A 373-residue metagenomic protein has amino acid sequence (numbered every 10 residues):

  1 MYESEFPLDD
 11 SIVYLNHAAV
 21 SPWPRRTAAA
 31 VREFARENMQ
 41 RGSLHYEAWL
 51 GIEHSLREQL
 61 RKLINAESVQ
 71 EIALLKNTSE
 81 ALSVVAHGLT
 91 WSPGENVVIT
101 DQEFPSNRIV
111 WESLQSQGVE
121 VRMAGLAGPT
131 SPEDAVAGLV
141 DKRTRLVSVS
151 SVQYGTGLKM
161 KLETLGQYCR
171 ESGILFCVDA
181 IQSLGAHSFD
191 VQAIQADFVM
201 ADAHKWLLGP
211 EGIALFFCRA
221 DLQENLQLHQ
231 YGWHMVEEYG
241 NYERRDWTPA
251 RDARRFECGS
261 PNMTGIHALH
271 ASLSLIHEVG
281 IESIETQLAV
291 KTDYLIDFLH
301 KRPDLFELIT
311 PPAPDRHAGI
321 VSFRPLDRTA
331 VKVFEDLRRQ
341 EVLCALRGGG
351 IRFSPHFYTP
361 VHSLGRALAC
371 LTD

Functional and structural regions predicted by a protein language model:
M1-D373: Pyridoxal 5′-phosphate
